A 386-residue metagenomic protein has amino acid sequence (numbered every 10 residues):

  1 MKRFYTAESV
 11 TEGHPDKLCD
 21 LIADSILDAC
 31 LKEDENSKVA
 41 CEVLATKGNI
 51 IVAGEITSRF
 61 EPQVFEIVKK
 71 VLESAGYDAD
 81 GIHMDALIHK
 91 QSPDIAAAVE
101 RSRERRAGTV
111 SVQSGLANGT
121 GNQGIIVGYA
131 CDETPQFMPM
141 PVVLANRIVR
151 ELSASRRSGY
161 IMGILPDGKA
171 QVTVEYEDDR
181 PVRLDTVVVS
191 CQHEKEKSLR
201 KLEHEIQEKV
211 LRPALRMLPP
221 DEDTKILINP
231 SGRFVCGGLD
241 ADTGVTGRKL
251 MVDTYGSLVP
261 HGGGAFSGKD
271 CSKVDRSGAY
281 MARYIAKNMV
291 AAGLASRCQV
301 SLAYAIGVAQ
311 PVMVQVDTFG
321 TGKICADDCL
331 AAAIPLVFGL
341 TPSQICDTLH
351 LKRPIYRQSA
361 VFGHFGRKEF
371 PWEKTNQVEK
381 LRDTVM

Functional and structural regions predicted by a protein language model:
M1-A40, A45: N-terminal, positively charged regions that mediate nucleic acid binding
T6, G48, E73, D80-V235 (+2 more regions): Glycine-rich, mobile lid/loop segments that gate access to catalytic sites or pores
E8-V10, H14-C19, N118-T134, V235-V259 (+2 more regions): Conserved phosphate/anionic-ligand binding catalytic regions in large, soluble enzymes, centered on
E12-L31, E133-R150, K269-G293: Alpha-helical support elements that line or immediately flank enzyme active sites and cofactor-binding pockets
S37-C41, G168-V174, T224-I228, L294-A305: A short glycine-rich, hydrophobically flanked beta-strand micro-motif that places a catalytic Asp/Glu for divalent metal
E42-V43, G124-C131, A170-H193, A241-V259 (+2 more regions): Short beta-strand elements
T46, R297, A305-M386: Internal helix-turn-beta structural module
K197-G293: Glycine-rich anion/phosphate-binding loop at the beta-strand->alpha-helix junction
